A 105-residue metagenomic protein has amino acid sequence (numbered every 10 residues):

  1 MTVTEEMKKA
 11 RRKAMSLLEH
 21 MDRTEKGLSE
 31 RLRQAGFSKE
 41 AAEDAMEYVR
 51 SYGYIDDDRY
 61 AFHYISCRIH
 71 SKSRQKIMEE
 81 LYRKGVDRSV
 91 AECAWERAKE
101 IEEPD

Functional and structural regions predicted by a protein language model:
M1-D105: An alpha-helical, amphipathic repeat domain used for nucleic-acid recognition, typified by the mTERF helical solenoid
